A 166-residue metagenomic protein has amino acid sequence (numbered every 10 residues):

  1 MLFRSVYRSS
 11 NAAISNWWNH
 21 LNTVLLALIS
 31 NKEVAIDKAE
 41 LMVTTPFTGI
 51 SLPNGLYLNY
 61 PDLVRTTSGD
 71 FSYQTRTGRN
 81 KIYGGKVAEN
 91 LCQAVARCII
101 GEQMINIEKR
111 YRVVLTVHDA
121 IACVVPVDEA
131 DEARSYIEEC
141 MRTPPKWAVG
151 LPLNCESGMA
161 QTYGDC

Functional and structural regions predicted by a protein language model:
M1-C166: Conserved catalytic core of nucleotide polymerization and phosphodiester-bond processing enzymes
